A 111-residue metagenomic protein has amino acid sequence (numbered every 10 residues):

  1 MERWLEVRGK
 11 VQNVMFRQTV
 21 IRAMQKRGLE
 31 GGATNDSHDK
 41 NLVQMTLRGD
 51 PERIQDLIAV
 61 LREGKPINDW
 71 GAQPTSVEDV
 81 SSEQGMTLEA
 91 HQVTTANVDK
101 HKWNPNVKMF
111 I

Functional and structural regions predicted by a protein language model:
M1-I111: Intrinsically disordered, low-complexity, mixed-charge
